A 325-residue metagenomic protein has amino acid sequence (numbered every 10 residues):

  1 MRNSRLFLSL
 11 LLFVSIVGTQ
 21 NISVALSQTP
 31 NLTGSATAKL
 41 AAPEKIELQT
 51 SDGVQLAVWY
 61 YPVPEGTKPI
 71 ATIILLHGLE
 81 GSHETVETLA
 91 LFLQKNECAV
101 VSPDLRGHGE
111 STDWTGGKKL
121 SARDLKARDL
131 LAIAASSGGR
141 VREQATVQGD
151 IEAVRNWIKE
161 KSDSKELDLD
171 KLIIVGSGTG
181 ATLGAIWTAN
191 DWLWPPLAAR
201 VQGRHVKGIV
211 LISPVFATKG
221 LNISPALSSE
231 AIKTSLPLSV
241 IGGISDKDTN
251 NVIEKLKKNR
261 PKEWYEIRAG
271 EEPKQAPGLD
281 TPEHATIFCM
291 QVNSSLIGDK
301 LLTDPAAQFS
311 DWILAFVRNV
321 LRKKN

Functional and structural regions predicted by a protein language model:
P30-E65: N-terminal cap/lid segment of alpha/beta-hydrolase-fold proteins
P69-G78: Short beta-strand element of the alpha/beta-hydrolase
L79-A90: The serine-hydrolase catalytic nucleophile loop
Q94-L120, A127-R128: Conserved alpha/beta-hydrolase
K119-K165: Alpha/beta-hydrolase active-site loop
W157-K233: Primarily recognizes the serine-hydrolase "nucleophile elbow" in alpha/beta-hydrolase and SGNH/GDSL folds
A198-Q275: The feature captures the conserved acid-bearing segment of alpha/beta-hydrolase catalytic domains
I267-N325: C-terminal catalytic histidine-bearing segment of alpha/beta-hydrolase fold enzymes
